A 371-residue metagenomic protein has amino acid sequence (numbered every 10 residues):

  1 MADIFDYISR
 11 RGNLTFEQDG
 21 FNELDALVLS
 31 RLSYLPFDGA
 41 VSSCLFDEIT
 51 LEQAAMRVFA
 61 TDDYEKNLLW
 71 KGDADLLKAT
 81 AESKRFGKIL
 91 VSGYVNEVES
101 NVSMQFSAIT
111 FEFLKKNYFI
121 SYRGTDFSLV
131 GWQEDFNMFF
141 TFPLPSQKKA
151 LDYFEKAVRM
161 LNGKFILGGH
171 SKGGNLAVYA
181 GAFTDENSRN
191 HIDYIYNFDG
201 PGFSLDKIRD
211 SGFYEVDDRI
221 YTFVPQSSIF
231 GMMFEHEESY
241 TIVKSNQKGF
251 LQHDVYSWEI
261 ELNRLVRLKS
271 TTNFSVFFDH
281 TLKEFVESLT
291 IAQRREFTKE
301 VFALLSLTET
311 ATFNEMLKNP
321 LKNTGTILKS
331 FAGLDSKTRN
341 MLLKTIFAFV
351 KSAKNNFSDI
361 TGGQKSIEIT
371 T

Functional and structural regions predicted by a protein language model:
M1-L24, V28-Y118, Y122-K164, D185-T371: Alpha/beta hydrolase fold serine-hydrolase catalytic domain that processes acyl esters and thioesters
G168-G173, A177: Gly/Ala-rich beta-loop-alpha elbow adjacent to hydrolase catalytic centers
A177-E186: Short glycine-enriched nucleophile-adjacent loop and the immediately C-terminal alpha-helix near the catalytic center
